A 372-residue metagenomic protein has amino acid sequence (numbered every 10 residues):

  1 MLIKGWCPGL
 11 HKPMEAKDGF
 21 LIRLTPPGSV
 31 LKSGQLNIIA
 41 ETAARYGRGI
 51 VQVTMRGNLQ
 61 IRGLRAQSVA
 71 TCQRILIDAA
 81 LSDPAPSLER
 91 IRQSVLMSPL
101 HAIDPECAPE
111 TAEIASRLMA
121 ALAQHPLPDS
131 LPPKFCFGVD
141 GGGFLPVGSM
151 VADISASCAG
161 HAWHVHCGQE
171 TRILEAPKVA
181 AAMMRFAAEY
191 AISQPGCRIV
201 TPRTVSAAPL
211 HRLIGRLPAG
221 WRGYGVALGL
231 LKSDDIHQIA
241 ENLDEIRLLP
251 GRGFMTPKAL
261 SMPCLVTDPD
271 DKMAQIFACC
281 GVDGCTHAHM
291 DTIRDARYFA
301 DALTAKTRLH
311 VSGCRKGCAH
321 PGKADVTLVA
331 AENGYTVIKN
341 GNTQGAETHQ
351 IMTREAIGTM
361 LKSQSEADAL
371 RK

Functional and structural regions predicted by a protein language model:
M1-E15: Intrinsic, low-complexity N-terminal interaction/targeting segments
G9-P13, L213-I214, V266-T267: Short beta-strand/turn micro-motifs at beta-sheet edges
F20-H164, K178, Y224-T336, M360-K362: Small-residue-enriched alpha-helical segments and adjacent helix-cap loops that form tight helix-helix packing
P126-L127, G345-K372: Short flanking/linker segments adjacent to small metal-binding domains or redox-active Cys/His motifs
H164, A207-R222: Phosphate/diphosphate-binding glycine-rich loops and adjacent basic-rich segments that engage nucleotide
Q169-P195: Internal alpha/beta scaffold segment
Q169-R172, G284, G341-I351: Short beta-alpha connecting loops at secondary-structure transitions that line or flank enzyme active sites
A191-L213: Terminal amphipathic helices with adjacent charged low-complexity linkers/tails
